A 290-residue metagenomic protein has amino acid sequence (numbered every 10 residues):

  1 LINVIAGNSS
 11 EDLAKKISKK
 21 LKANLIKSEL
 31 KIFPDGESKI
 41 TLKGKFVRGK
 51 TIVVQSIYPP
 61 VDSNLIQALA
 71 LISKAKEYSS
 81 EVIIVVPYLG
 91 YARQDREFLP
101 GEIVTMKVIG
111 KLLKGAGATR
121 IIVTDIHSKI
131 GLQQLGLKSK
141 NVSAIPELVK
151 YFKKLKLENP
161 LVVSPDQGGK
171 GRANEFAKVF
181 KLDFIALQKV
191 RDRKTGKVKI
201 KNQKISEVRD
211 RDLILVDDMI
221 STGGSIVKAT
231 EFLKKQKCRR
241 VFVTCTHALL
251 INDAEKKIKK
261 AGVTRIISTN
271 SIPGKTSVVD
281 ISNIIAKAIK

Functional and structural regions predicted by a protein language model:
L1-K290: PRPP-associated nucleotide enzymes
